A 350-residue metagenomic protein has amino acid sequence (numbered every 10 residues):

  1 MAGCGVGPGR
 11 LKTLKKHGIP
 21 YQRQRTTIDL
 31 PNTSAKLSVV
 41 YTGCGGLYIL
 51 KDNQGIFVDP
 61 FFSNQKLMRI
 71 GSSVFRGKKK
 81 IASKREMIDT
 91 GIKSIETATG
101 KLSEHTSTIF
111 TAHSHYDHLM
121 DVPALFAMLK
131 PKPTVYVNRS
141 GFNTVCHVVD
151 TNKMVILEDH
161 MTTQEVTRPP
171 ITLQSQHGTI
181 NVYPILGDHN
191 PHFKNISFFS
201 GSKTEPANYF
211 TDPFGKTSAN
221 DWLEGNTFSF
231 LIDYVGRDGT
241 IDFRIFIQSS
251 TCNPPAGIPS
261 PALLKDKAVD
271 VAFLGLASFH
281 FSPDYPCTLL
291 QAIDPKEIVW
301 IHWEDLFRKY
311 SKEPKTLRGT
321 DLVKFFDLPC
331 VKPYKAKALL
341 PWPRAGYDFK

Functional and structural regions predicted by a protein language model:
T27, Q54-F110, H115, P123-A127 (+3 more regions): Pre-active-site segment of Zn-dependent metallo-hydrolases
G45, Q65, S114-L119, F142-V145 (+5 more regions): Active-site environment of divalent metal-dependent phosphoester hydrolases
I49-D52, L173-Q176, I232-T240: Active-site beta-strand termini and strand-to-loop segments that position acidic
F57-F61, H105-H115, Y136-N138, I245-C252 (+4 more regions): Active-site neighborhood of phospho(di)ester-bond hydrolases with catalytic His/Asp-centered motifs
E96-S175, T179-N181, L186-N195: Active-site HxH/HxHxD metal-binding segment of metal-dependent hydrolases
T134, F142, C146-H177, P286-K350: Binuclear metal-ion centers of metallo-dependent hydrolases, dominated by the metallo-beta-lactamase
P213-A292: Active-site-proximal loop/helix segments of hydrolase catalytic cores
